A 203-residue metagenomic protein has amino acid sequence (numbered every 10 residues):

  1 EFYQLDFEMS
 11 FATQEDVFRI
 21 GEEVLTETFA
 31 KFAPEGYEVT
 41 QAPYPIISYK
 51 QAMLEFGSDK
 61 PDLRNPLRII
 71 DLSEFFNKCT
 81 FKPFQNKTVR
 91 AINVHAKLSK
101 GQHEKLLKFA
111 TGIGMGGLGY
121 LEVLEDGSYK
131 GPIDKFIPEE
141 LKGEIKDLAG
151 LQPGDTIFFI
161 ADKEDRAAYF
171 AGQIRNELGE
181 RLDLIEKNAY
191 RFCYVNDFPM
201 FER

Functional and structural regions predicted by a protein language model:
E1-R203: Class II aminoacyl-tRNA synthetase catalytic cores and aaRS-like
